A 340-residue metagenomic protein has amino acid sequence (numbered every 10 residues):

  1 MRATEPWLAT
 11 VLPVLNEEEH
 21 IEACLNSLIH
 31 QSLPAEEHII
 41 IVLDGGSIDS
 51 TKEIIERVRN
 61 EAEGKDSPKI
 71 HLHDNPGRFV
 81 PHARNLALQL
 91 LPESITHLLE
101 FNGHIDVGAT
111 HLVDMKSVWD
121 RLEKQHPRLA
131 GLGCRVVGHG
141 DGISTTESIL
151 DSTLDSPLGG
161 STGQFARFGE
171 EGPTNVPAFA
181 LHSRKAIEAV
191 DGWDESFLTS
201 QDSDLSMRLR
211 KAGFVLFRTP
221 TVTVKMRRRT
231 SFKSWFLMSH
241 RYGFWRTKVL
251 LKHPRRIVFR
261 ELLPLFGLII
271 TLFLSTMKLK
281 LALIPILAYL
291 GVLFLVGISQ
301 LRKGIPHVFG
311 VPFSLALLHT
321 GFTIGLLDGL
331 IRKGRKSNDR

Functional and structural regions predicted by a protein language model:
N26-E36: Short, acidic, metal-binding catalytic loop of nucleotide-sugar glycosyltransferases
D44-E53, G77, H104-D106: A conserved acidic beta->alpha catalytic loop
N75-L91, D114: Glycine-rich, basic loop-to-helix element that forms the pyrophosphate-binding segment of sugar-nucleotide handling
I95-D106: Short beta-strand-to-loop acidic/aromatic patch adjacent to the donor-nucleotide binding site
T110-S148: Conserved donor NDP-sugar-binding/catalytic core segment of glycosyltransferases
W119, G140, D194-P254: Catalytic donor/gating beta->alpha subdomain of glycosyltransferases that bind UDP-sugars
C134-G138, L150-P173, P177-F179, K252: Short, flexible, basic/aromatic active-site loop/helix in glycosyltransferases
K225-L318, I324-G334, R340: Active-site-adjacent helix/loop segment of glycosyltransferases that harbors family-specific signature motifs
